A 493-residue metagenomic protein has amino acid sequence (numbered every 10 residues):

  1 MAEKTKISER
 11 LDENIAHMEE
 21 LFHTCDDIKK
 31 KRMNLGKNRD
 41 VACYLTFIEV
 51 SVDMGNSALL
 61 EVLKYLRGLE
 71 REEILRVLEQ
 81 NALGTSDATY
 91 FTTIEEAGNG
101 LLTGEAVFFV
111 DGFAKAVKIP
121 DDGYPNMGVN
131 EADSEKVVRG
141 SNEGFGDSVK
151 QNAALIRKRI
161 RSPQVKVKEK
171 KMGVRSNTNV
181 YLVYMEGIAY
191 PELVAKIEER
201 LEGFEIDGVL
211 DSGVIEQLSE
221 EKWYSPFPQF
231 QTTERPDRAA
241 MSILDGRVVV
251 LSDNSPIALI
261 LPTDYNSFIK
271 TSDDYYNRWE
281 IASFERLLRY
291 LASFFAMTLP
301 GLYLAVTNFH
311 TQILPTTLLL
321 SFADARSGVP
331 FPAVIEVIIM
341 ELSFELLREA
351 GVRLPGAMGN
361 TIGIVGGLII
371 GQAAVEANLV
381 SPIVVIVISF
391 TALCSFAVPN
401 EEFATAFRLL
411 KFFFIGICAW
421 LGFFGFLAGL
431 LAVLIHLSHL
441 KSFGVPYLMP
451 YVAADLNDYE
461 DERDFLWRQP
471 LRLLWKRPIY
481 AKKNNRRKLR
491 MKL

Functional and structural regions predicted by a protein language model:
M1-T298, Q312, T316, H436-L493: Membrane-embedded alpha-helical signal segments
L302, P315-S321, A325-L493: Generic detector of multi-pass transmembrane helix bundles and their immediately adjacent loops in polytopic membrane
